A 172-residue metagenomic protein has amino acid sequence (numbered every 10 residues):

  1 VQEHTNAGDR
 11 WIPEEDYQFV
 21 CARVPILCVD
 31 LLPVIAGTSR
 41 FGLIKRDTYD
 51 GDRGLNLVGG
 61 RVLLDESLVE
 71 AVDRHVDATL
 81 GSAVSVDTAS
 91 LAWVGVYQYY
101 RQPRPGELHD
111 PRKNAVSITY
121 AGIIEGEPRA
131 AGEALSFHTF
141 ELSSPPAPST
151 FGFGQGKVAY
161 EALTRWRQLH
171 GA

Functional and structural regions predicted by a protein language model:
V1-D30, E107-D110: Acidic, metal-coordinating catalytic segment for phosphate/diphosphate chemistry, firing primarily on the Nudix
P25, L64, L68, Q155: Hydrophobic (often cysteine-bearing) scaffold residues that line and stabilize catalytic clefts of nucleotide/cofactor
L27-V29, S39, V116-I118, L135: Change "...and in nucleic-acid phosphodiester-cleaving endonucleases..." to "...and in nucleic-acid processing enzymes
I35-G37: Short acidic/glycine-rich beta-turn/loop cap or linker motifs at sensory/regulatory domain boundaries that couple input
S39-A83: Conserved Nudix-box catalytic region and its N-terminal flanking loop in Nudix hydrolases and closely related
D50-L55, K113, A121-I124, P128-A172: Nudix hydrolase/Nudix homology domain
G81-P128: Active-site segment of metal-dependent pyrophosphate-handling enzymes, primarily the Nudix hydrolase catalytic core
